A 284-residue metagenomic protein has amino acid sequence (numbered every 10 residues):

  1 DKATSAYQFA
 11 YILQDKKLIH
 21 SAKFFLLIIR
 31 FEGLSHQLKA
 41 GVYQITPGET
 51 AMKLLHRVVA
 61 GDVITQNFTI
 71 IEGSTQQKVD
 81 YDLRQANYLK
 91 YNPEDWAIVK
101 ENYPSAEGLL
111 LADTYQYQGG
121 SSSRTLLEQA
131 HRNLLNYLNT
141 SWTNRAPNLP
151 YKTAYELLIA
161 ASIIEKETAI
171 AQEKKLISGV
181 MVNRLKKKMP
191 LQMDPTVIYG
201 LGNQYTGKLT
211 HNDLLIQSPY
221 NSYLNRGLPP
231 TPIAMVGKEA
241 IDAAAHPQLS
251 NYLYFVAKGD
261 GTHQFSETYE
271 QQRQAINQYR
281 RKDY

Functional and structural regions predicted by a protein language model:
D1-L138: Signal peptide-directed extracytoplasmic domains
Y81-K90, E101-Y284: Bacterial extracytoplasmic/cell-wall-associated proteins, especially those involved in peptidoglycan
